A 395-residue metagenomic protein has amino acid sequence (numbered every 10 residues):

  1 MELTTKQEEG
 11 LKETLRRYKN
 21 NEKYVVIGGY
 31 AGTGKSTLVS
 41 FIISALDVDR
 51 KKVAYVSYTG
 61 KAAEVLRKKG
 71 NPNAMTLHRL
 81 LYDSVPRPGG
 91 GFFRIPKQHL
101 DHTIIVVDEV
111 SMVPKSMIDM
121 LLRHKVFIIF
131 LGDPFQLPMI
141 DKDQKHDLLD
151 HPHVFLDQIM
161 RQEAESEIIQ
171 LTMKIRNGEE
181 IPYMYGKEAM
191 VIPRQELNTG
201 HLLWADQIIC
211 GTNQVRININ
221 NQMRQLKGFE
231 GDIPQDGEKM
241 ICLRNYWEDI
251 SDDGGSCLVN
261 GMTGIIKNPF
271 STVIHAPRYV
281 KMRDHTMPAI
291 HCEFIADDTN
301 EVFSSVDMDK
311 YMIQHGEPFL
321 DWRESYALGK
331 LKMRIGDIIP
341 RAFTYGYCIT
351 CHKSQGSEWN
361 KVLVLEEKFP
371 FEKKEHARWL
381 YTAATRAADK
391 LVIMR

Functional and structural regions predicted by a protein language model:
M1-K12: N-terminal pre-Walker A segment at the start of P-loop NTPase domains
G10-Y30, K35-L38, L131-D307: Conserved helicase motor core of P-loop NTPases
L15, H275-R395: C-terminal accessory regions
S36-V48: Walker A/P-loop NTP-binding motif
A54-D101: Inter-Walker segment of RecA-like/P-loop motor cores
D101-I104, K125-I129, L391-V392: Loop/turn-to-beta-strand initiation segments
D108-E109, G132: Walker B catalytic acidic pair
S116-V126, K145: Short, conserved "post-DEAD/DEAH" coupling segment immediately C-terminal to helicase motif II within the SF2/RecA-like
